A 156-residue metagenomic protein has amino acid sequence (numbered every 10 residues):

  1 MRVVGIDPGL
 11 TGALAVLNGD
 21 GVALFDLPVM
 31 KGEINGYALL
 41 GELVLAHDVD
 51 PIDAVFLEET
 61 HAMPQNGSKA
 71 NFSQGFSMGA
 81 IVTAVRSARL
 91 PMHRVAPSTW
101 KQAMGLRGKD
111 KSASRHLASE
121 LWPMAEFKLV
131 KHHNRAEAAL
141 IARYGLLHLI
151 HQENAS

Functional and structural regions predicted by a protein language model:
M1-S156: Phosphate- and other anionic-substrate recognition elements at nucleic-acid/protein interfaces
